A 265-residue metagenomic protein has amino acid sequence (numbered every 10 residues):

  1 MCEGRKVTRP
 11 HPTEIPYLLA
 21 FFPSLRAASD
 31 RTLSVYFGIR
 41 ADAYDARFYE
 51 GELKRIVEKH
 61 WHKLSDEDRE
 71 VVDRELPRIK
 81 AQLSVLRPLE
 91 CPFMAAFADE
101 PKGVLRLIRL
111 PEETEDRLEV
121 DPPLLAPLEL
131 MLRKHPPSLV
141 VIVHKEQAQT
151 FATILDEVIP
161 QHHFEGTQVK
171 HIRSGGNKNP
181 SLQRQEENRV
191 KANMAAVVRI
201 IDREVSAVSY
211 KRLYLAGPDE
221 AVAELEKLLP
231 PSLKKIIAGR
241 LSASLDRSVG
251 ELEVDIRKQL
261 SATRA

Functional and structural regions predicted by a protein language model:
C2-M131, D202: Non-catalytic, solvent-exposed interaction/assembly segments
D30-T32, C91, H135-S138, E146 (+1 more regions): Short coil/turn connectors at secondary-structure junctions
S34, M94-A95, A207-D219: Short glycine-rich phosphate-binding loop at a beta-alpha junction
Y36, A96-D99, V141-H144, F151 (+1 more regions): Short beta-strand segments
D42, E146-Q147, Y214-A223: Gly/Ser/Thr-rich loops at beta-strand to alpha-helix junctions that form or flank small-molecule/cofactor-binding
L118-M131, E157-A196, V222-A265: Long, charge-dense
K134-P160: Gly/Thr-rich phosphate-binding beta-strand-loop-beta motif of the actin/hexokinase/Hsp70
K191-K211: Short, basic/hydrophobic alpha-helical segments
